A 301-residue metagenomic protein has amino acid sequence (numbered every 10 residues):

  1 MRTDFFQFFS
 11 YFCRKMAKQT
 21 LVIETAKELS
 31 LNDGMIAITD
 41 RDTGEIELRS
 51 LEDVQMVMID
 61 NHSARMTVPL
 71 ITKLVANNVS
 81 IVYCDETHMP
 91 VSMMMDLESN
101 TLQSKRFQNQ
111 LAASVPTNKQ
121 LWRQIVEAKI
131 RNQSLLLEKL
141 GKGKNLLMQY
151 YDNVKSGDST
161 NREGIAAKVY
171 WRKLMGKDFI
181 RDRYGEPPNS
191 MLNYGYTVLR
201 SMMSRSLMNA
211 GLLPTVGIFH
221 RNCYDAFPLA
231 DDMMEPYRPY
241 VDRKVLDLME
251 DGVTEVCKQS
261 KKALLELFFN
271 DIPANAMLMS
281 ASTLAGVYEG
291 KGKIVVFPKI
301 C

Functional and structural regions predicted by a protein language model:
M1-K15: N-terminal amphipathic/basic-hydrophobic helices that include classical n-h-c signal peptides and signal-anchor
F9, A17-T20, A26-K27, M35 (+2 more regions): Active-site helix-to-loop segments that bind/position phosphate- or nucleotide-bearing substrates and donors across
C13-S50: N- or domain-start disorder-to-order transition segments that initiate the globular core
L29, S50, S63-T67, K119 (+1 more regions): Generic structural signal for well-ordered secondary structure
I38, E45, M56-M58, M66 (+3 more regions): A broad, structure-centric signal for solvent-exposed, well-ordered loop/edge residues that line or flank functional
L48-L51, R181-R183: A short alpha-helix capping/helix-coil boundary motif
R49-L102: Glycine/small-residue-rich interface belts in oligomeric ring/scaffold proteins and their assembly partners
